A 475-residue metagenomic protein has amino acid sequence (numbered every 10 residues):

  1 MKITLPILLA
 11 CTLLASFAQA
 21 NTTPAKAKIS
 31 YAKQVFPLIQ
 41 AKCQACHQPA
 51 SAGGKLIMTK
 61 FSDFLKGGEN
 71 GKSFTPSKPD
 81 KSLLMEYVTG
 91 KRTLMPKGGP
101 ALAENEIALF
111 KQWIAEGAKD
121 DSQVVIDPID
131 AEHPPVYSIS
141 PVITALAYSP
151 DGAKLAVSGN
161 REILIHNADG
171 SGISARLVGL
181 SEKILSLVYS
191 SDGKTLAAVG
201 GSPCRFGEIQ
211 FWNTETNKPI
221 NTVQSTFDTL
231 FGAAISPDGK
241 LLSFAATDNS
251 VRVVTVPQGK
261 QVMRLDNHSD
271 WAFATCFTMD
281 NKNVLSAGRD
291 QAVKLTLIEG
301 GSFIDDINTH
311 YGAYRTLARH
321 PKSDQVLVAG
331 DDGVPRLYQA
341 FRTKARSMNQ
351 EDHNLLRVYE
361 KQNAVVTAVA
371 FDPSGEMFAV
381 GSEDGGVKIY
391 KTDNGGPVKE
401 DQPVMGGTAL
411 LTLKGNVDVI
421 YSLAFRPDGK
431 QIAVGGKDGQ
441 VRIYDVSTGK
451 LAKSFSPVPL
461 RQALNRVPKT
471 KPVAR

Functional and structural regions predicted by a protein language model:
T4-P6, A153: Extracellular glycan-recognition modules
P6-S16: Bacterial N-terminal signal peptides
L8, Q40-C43, N167: Mature extracytoplasmic/luminal segments of secretory-pathway proteins
T12, Q44-H47, F277: Secreted/luminal cysteine- and crosslink-motif detector
F17-A153, G159-N160: Aromatic- and Gly/Pro-enriched helix-to-coil junctions and flexible linker segments
D121-R475: WD40-repeat beta-propeller superdomains and closely related acidic/aromatic-rich repeat-like regions
